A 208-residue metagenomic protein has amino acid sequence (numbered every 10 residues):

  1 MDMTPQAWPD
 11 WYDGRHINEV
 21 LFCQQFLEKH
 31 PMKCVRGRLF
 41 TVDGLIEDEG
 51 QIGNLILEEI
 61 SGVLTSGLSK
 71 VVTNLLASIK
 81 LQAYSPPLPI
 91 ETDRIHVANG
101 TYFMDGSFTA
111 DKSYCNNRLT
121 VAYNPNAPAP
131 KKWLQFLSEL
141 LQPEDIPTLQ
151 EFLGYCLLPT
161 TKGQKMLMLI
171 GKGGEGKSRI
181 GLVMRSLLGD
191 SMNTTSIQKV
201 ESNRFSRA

Functional and structural regions predicted by a protein language model:
M1-L119: Intein modules and their embedded homing endonuclease domains
K29-N54, I95-A208: P-loop NTPase catalytic core of nucleic-acid-dependent motor ATPases
